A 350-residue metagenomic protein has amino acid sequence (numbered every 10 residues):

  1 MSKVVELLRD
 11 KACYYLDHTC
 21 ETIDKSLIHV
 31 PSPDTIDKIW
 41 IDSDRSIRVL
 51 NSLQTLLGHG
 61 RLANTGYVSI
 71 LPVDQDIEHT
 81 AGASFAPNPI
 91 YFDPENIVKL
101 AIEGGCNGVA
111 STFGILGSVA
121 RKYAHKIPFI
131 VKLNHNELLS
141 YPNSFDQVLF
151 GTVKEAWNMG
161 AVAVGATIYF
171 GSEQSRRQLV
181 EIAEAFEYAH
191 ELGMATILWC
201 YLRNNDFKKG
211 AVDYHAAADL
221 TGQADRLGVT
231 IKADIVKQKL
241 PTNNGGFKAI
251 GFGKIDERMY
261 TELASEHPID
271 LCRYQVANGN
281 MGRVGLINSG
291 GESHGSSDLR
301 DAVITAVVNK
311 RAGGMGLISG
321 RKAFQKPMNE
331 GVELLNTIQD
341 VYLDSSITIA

Functional and structural regions predicted by a protein language model:
M1-H79, S84, G117-K126, Y274: N-terminal amphipathic alpha-helix/helix-capping segment at the start of soluble metabolic enzymes
K3-V4, V131, S346-A350: Short, highly charged low-complexity linear segments
K25-V30, A63, D76-I287, S296-G316 (+1 more regions): Alpha/beta enzyme core
S43, S265, G295-S296, M328: Hydrophobic alpha-helical scaffolding
L71-P72, N205, V332: Generic secondary-structure boundary signal with a strong preference for alpha-helix termini
F170-S172, E292-H294, A323-Q325: Short histidine/acidic/glycine/proline-rich micro-motifs that form metal- and phosphate-coordinating active-site loops
L286-E292, S319-K322: Glycine-rich beta-strand-to-loop/alpha-helix junction loops that act as flexible
A312-G313, A323-A350: C-terminal helical cap(s) of enzyme catalytic domains, especially alpha/beta-barrels
